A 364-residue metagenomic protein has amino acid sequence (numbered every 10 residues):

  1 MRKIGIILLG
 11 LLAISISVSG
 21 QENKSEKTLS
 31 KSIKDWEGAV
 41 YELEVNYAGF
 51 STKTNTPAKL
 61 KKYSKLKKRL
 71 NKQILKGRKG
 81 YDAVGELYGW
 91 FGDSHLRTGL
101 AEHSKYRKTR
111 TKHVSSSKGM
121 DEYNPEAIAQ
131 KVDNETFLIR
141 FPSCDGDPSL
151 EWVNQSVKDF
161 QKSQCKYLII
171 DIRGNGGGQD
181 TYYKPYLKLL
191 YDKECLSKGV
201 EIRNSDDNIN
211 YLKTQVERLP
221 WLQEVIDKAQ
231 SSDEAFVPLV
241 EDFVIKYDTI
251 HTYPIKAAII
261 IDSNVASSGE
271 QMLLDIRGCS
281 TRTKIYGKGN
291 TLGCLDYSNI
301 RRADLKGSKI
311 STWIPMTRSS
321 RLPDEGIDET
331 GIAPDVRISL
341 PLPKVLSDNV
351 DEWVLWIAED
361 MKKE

Functional and structural regions predicted by a protein language model:
M1-K24: Bacterial Sec-dependent N-terminal signal peptides
S15, L190-Y191, I300, L322 (+2 more regions): Alpha-helix termini
Q21-E224, D242, Y253-K256, R282 (+6 more regions): Flexible, low-complexity junctional segments that flank or bridge functional domains
L222-V240, V265, G287, V336-E352 (+2 more regions): Cysteine-dependent hydrolase recognition
S231-R301: Flexible, glycine-rich surface segments
S319-S339, P343: A recognition module on extended beta-rich or small alphabeta surfaces enriched in W/G with H and D/E
